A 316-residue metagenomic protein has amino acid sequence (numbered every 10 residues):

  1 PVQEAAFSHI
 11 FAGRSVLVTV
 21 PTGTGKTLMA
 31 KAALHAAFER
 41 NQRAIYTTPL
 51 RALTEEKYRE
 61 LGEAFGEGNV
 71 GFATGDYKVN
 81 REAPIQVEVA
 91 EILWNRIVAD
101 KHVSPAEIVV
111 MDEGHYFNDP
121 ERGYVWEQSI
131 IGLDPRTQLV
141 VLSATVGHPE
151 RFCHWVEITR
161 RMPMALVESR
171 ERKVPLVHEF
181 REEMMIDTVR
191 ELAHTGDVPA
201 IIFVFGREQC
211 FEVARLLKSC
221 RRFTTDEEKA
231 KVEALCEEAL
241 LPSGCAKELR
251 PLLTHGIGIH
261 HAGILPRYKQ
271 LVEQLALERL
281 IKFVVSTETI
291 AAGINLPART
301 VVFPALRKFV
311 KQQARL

Functional and structural regions predicted by a protein language model:
P1-V177, R181, P199-V204, E208-T225: Conserved P-loop/Walker A NTP-binding site and adjacent catalytic elements of P-loop NTPases
R14, P105-D112, L249-I259, P304: Gly-rich Lys/Arg/Thr-decorated short loops/hinges at beta-loop-alpha junctions or inter-strand turns that position
A33, I97, S129, L271-V272 (+2 more regions): Short beta-alpha junctions and helix-cap segments that line functional grooves
T47, E55, G62-G71, E208-F283 (+1 more regions): Conserved C-terminal RecA-like helicase domain
T47, L142, F203, H260 (+2 more regions): Generic beta-strand/beta-sheet core signal
E107, F283-L306: A short beta-strand element within the Helicase C-terminal
E179-F205, E212-R215, Q270-R279: Conserved interdomain hinge at the start of the Helicase C-terminal
